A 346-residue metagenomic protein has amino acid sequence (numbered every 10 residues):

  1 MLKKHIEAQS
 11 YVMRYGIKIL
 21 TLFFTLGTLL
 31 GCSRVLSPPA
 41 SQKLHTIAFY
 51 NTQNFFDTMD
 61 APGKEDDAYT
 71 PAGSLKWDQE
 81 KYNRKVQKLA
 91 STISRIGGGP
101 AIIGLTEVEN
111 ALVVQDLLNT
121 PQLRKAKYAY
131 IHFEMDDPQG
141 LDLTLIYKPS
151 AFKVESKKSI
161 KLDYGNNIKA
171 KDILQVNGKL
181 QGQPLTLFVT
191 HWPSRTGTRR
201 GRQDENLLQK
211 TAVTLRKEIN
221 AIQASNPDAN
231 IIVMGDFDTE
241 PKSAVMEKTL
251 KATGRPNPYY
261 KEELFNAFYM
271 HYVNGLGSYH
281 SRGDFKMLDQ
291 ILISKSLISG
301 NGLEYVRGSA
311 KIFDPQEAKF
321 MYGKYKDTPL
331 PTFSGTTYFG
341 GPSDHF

Functional and structural regions predicted by a protein language model:
K4-L20: Bacterial N-terminal signal peptides that target proteins for export
K18-T28: Bacterial N-terminal signal peptides
G31-K127, I131-L141, K319-D327, S334-T336: N-terminal, active-site-proximal structural segment of metallo-dependent hydrolase catalytic domains
C32-P39, A221-I231, T239-F346: Metal-dependent phosphoester-hydrolase catalytic domains
Y50-T52, L89-V114, I146, L187 (+3 more regions): Active-site beta-strand/loop signature of hydrolases that rely on acidic residues for catalysis
G63, V189-D204: Active-site His/acidic residue clusters
A72-E80, G99-L105, H132-F133, D163 (+4 more regions): Second-shell loop/turn segments in exported
V108-P193: Structured beta-strand-rich core segments of catalytic domains in phosphoester-bond hydrolases
